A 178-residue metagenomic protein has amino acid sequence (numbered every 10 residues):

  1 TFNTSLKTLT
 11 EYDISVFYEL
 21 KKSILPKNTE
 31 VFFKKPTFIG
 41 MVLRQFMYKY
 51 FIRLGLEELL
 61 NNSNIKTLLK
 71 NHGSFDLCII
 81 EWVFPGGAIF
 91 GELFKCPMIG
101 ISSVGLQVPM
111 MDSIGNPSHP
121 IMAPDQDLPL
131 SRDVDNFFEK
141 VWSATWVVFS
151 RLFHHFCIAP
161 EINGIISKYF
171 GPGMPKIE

Functional and structural regions predicted by a protein language model:
T1-F170: Glycosyltransferase specificity loop/lid
M174-E178: Amphipathic alpha-helical blocks
